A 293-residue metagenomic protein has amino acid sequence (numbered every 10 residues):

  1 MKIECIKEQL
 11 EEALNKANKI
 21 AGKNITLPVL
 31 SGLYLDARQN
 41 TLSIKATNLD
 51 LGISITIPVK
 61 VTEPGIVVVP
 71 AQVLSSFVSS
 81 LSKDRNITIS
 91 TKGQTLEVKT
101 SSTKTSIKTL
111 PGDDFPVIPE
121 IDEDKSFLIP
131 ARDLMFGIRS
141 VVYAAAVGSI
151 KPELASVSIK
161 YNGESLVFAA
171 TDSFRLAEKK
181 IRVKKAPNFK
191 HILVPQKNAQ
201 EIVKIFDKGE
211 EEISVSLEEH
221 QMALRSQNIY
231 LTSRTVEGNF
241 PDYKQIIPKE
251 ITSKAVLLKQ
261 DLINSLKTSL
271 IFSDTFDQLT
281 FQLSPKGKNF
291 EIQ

Functional and structural regions predicted by a protein language model:
M1-Q293: Structural preference for solvent-exposed beta-strand-turn elements and adjacent flexible terminal/loop segments within
